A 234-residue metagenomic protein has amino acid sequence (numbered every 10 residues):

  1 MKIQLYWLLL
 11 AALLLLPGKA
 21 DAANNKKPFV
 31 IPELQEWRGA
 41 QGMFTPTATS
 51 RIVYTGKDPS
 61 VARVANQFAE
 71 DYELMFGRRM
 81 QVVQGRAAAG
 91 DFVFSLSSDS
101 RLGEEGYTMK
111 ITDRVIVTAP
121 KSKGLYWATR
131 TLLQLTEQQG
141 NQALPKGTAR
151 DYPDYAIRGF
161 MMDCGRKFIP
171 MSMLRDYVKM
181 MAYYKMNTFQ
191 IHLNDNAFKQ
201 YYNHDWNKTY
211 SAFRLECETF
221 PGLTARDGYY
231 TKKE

Functional and structural regions predicted by a protein language model:
M1-Y6: Positively charged n-region of N-terminal signal peptides that target proteins for export
W7-L15: Bacterial N-terminal signal peptides
L10-A11, A20-P153: Acidic, contiguous N-terminal accessory segments
L16, A20-D21, D227: Short, often N-terminal, low-complexity regions that either remain intrinsically disordered or form a short helix
S100-E234: Feature activates predominantly on carbohydrate-active enzymes
